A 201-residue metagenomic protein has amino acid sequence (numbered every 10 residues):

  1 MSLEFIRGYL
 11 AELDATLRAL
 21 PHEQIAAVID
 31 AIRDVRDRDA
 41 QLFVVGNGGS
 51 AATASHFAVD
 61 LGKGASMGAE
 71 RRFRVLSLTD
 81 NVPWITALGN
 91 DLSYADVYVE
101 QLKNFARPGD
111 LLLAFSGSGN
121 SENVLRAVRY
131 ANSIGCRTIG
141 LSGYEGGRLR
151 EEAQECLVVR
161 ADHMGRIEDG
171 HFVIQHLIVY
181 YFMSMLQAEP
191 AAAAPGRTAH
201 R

Functional and structural regions predicted by a protein language model:
M1-L20: Generic N-terminal amphipathic, Lys/Arg-enriched alpha-helix
L20-R38: A short, well-structured juxtamembrane/interface segment
D34-A106: Glycine-rich, small/polar surface segments that engage phosphate groups of diverse ligands
S50-S55, N120-A127, L149: Short glycine/serine/threonine-rich phosphate/pyrophosphate-binding segments that cradle anionic phosphate groups
N104, G165-H200: A charged, well-structured terminal subsegment
G140-A153: Short, glycine/polar-rich helix-capping loops at beta-to-alpha or helix-loop-helix junctions that flank or form
